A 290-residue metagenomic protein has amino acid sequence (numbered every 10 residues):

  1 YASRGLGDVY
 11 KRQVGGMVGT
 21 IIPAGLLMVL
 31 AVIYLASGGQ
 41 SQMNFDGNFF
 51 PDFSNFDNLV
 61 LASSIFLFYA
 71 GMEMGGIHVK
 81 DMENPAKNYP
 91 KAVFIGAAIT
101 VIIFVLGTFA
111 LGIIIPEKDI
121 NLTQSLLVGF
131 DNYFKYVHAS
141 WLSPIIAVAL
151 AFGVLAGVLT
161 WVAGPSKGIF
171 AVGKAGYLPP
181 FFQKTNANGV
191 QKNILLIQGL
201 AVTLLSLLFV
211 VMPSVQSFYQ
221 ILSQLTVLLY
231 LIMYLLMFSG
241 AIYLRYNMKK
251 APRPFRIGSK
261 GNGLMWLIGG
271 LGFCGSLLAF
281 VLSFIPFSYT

Functional and structural regions predicted by a protein language model:
Y1-Y10, T290: Single conserved hydrophobic/aromatic residue that forms the stacking wall/gate of nucleotide- or nucleobase-binding
S3-G7, I22, G153-A156: Helix-loop-helix module between adjacent transmembrane segments
V14-A147: Helix-loop-helix junctions that connect adjacent transmembrane segments in multi-pass membrane transporters
F94-L159, L178-T226: TM-loop-TM module centered on a large, flexible mid-protein loop between adjacent transmembrane helices in multi-pass
I169-N186, P252-F255: Cytosolic, membrane-interface loops and tails of multi-pass inner-membrane proteins
T185-N188, L231-P286: C-terminal membrane-solvent junction of multi-pass transporters and transport-like membrane proteins
A201-M212, G275-Y289: Alpha-helical transmembrane segments and their membrane-interface junctions in multi-pass membrane proteins
